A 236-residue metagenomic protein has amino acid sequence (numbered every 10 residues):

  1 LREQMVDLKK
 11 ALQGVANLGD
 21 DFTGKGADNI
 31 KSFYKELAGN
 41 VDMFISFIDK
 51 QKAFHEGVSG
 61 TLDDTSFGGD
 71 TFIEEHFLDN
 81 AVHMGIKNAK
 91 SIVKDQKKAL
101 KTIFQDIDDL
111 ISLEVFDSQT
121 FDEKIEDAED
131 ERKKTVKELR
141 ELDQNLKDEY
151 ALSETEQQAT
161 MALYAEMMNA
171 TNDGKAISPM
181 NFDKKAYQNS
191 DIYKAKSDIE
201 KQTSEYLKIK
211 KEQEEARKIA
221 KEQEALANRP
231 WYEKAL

Functional and structural regions predicted by a protein language model:
L1-L236: Intrinsically disordered, low-complexity charged segments of secreted bacterial virulence and antibacterial
